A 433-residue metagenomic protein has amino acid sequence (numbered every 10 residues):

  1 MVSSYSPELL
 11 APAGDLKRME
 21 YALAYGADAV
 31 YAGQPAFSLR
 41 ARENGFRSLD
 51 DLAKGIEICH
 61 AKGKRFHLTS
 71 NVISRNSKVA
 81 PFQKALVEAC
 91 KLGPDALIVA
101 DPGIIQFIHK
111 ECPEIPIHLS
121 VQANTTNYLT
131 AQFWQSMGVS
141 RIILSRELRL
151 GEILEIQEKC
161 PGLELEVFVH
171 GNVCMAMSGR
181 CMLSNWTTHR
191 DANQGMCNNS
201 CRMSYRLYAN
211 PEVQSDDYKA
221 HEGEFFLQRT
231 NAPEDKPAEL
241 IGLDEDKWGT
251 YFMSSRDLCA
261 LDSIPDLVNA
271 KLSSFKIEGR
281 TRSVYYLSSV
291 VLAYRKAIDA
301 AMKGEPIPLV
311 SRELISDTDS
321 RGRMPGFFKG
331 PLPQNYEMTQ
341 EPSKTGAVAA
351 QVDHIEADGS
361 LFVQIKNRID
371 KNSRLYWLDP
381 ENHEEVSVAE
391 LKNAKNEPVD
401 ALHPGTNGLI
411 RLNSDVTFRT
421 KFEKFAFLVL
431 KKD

Functional and structural regions predicted by a protein language model:
V2-T125, I143-L144, G151-S274, T281-D353 (+2 more regions): Active-site pocket-lining/capping segments in soluble small-molecule metabolic enzymes
Y128-L129: Conserved nucleotide-cofactor-binding alpha/beta core module
G138-V139: As written
